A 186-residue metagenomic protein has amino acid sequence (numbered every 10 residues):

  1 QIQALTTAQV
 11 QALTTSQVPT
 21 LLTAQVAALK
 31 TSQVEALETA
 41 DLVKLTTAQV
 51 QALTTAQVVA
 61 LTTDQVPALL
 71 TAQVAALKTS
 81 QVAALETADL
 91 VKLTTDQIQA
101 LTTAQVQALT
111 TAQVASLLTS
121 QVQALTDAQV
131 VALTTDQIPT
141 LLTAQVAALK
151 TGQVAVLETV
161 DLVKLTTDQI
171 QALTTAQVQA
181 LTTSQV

Functional and structural regions predicted by a protein language model:
Q1-V186: General marker for long, soluble alpha-helical cores
